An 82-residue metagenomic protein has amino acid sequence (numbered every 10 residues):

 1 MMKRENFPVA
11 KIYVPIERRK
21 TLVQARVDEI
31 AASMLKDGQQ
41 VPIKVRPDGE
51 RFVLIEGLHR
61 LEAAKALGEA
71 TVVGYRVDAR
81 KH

Functional and structural regions predicted by a protein language model:
M1-D78: Short, charged/polar connector segments at secondary-structure boundaries
K81-H82: Short, charged recognition helix plus adjacent turn of helix-turn-helix-like nucleic-acid-binding domains
